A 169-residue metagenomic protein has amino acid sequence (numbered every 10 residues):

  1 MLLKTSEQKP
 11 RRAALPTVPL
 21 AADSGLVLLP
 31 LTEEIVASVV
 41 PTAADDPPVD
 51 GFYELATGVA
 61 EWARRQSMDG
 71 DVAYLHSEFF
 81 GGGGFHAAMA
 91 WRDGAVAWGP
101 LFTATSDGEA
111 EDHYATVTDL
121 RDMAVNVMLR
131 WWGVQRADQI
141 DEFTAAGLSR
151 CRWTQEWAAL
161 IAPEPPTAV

Functional and structural regions predicted by a protein language model:
M1-D23, A159-L160, T167-V169: Short, extreme N-terminal segment that most often corresponds to the first beta-strand
K4-S6, P30-V36, Q135, T154: Alpha-helix initiation/capping motif
L15-F102, D107-A115: Short, intrinsically disordered low-complexity segments
W98-V169: Long, compositionally biased intrinsically disordered terminal regions
